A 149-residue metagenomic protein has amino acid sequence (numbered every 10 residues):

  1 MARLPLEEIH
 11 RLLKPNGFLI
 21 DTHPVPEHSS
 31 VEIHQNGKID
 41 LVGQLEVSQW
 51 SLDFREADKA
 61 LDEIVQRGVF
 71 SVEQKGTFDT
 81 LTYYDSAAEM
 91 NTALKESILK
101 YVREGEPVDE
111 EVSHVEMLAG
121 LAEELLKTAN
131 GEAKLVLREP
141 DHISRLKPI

Functional and structural regions predicted by a protein language model:
M1, V25, L99: Flexible, active-site-proximal loop/turn residues at the rims of small-molecule/cofactor binding pockets and catalytic
M1-I9: A short, conserved alpha-helix within the catalytic core of class I
L4, N16, D40-G43, F54-D58 (+4 more regions): Generic detector of bulky aromatic hydrophobic side chains
H10, N16-Y83: Conserved catalytic/acceptor-binding region of the Class I
Q66-I149: Conserved Class I S-adenosyl-L-methionine
